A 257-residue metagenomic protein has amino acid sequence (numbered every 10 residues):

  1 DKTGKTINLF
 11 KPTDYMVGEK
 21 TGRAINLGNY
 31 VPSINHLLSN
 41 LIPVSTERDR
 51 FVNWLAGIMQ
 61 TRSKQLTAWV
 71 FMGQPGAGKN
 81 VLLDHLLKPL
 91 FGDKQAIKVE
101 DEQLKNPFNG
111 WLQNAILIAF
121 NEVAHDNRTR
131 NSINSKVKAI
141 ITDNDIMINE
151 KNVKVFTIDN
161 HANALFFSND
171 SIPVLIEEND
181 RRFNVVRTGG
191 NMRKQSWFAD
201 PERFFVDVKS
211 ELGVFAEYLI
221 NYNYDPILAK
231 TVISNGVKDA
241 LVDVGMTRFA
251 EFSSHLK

Functional and structural regions predicted by a protein language model:
K2-V123, N131-I133, L219: P-loop NTPase catalytic core of nucleic-acid-dependent motor ATPases
W69, P75, P226-K257: DNA transaction DNA-binding modules
G76, S168, N184, T188: Polar, enzyme-active/binding microenvironments
N109-A162: Conserved nucleotide-sensing/catalytic segment adjacent to the nucleotide-binding pocket in NTP-handling enzymes
H125, I172-P173: Residues immediately C-terminal
V174-R193: A short helix-turn-beta junction within AAA+ P-loop NTPase domains corresponding to the substrate/partner-engaging
M192-D207: Conserved phosphate-binding loops in nucleotide/dinucleotide-binding enzymes
